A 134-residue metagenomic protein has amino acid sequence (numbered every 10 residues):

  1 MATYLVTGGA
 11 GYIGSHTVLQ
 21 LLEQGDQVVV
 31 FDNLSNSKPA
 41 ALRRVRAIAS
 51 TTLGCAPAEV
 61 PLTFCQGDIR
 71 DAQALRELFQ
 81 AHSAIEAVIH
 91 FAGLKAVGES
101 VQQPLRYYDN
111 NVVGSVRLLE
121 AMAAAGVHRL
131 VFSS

Functional and structural regions predicted by a protein language model:
M1-S134: N-terminal Rossmann-like NAD(P)+-binding domain of SDR-like oxidoreductases, especially those catalyzing
